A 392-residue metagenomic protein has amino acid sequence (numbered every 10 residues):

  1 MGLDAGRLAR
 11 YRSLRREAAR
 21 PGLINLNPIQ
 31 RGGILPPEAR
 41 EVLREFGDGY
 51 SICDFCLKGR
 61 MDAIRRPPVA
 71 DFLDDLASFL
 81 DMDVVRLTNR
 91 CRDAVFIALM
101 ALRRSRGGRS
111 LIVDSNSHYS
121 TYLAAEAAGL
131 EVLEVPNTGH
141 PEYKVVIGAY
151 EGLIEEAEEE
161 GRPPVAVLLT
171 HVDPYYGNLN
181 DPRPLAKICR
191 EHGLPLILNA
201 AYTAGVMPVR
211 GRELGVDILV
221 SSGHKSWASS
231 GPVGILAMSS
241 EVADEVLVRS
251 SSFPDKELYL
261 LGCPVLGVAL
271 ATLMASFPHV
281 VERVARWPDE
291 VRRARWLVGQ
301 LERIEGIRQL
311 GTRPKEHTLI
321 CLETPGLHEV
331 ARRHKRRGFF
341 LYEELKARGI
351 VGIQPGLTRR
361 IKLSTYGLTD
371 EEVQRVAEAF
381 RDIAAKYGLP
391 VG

Functional and structural regions predicted by a protein language model:
M1-G59: N-terminal "arm"/small-domain region of PLP-dependent enzymes with the aminotransferase-like
Y11-R16, G299-L389: Conserved C-terminal alpha-helix-loop-beta "cap" of PLP-dependent enzymes that closes/shapes the active-site mouth
P28, A39-A101: Conserved N-terminal alpha-helix of the aminotransferase class I/II PLP-enzyme fold
R86-R92, V113-H118, S221-K225: Active-site nucleophile and cofactor-binding loops and adjacent substrate-binding regions of central metabolic enzymes
R104-P164: PLP-dependent aminotransferase-like
E142-G205: Active-site phosphate-binding strand-loop segment of PLP-dependent enzymes
R210-H224: Conserved active-site segment immediately N-terminal to the catalytic lysine that forms the internal aldimine
S221-L319, P325-L327: Active-site C-terminal subdomain of aminotransferase-like
